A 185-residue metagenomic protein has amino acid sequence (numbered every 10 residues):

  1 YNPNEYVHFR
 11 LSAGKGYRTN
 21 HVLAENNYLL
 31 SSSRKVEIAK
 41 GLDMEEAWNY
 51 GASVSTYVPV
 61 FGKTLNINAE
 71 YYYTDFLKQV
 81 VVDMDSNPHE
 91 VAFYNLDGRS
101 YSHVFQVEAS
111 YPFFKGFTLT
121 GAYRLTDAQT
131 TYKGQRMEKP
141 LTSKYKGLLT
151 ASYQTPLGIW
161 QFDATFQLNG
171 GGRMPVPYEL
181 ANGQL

Functional and structural regions predicted by a protein language model:
Y1, E5, A164, E179-L185: Short, intrinsically disordered, charge-balanced linker/junction segments flanking boundaries in proteins
Y1-P3, K15, M44, T56-V58 (+3 more regions): Residue-level signature of outer-membrane beta-barrel architecture
Y1-V7, T19, L30: Signature of Gram-negative outer-membrane beta-barrel scaffolds
N2, H8-R10, D43-N95, Y101: Membrane-embedded beta-barrel scaffold of Gram-negative outer-membrane proteins
V22-L30, K35-E37, Q79-P88, T126-E138 (+1 more regions): Outer-membrane beta-barrel translocator domains and adjoining extracellular loop/strand segments of Gram-negative
V36-I38, W48, K63, H103 (+1 more regions): Exposed loop/turn and edge beta-strand positions of beta-sandwich/beta-sheet ligand-binding modules
K40-M44, K139: Outer-membrane beta-barrel proteins
N66-L77, F93-Y178: Gram-negative outer-membrane beta-barrel transporters
